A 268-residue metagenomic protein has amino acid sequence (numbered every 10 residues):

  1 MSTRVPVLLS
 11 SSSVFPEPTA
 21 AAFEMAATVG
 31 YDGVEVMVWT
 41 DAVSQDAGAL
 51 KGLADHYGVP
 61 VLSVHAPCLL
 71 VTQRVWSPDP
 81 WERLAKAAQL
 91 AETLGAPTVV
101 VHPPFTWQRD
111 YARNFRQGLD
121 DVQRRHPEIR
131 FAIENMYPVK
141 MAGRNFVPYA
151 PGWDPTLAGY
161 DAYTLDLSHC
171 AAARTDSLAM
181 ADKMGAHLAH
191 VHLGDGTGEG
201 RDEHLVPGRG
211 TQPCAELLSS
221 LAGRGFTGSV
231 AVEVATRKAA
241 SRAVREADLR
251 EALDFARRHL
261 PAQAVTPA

Functional and structural regions predicted by a protein language model:
M1-L8, P16-A27, D55, A87-P97 (+5 more regions): Histidine-acidic metal/acid-base catalytic patches
L9, V14-Q45: Conserved N-terminal beta1-alpha1 strand-loop-helix module at the mouth
S10-V14, M37-D41, A66-L69, P104-T106 (+4 more regions): Active-site beta-loop-alpha junctions enriched in small/polar residues
D32, V36-R113, T227, A235-A239: Structural motif corresponding to the early beta-alpha repeats
A112-L119, R130: Hydrophobic, well-ordered secondary-structure segments
I129-R144: Conserved anion-binding
